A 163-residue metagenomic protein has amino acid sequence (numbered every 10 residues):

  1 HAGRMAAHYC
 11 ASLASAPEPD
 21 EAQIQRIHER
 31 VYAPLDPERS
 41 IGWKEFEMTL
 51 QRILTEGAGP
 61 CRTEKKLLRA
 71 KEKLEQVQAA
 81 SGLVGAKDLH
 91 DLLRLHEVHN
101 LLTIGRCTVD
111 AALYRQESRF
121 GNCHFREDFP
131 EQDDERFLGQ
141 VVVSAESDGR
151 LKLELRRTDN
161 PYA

Functional and structural regions predicted by a protein language model:
H1-A163: Glycine- and aromatic-enriched mobile tails/lids
